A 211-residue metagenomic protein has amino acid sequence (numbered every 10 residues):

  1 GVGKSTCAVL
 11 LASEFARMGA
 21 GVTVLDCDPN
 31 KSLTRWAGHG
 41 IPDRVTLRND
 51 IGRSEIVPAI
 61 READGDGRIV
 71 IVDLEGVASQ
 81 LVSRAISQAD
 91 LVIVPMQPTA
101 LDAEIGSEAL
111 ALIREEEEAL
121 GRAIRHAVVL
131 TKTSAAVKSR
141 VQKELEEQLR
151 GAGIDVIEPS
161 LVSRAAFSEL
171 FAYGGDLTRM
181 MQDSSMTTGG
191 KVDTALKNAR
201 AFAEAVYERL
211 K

Functional and structural regions predicted by a protein language model:
V2, T6-S83, A172, L177 (+1 more regions): P-loop/Walker-type NTP enzyme "switch/lid" segment
V24, V72, V94, V128-L130: Structural beta-sheet core signal
L81-A100: Inter-motif core of Ras-like GTPase G domains
Q97-P98, R125-Q142, P159-L170: G-domain G4 guanine-recognition motif of GTPases
G106-G121: Conserved C-terminal guanine-recognition region of P-loop GTPase G domains, centered on the G4
E146-T178: Beta-strand-loop-alpha "switch" segments that mediate conformational coupling across diverse proteins
E169-L196, R200: Inter-lobe coupling/hinge region of RecA-like P-loop helicase motors
